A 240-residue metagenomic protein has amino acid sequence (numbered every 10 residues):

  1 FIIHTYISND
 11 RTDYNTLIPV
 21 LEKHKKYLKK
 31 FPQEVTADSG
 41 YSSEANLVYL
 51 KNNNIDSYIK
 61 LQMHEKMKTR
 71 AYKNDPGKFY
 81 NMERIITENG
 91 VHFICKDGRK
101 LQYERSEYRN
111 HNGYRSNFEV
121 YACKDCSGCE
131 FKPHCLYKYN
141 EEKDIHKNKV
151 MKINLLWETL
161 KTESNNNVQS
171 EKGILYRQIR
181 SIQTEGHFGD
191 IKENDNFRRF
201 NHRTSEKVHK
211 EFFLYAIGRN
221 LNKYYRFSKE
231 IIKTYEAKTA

Functional and structural regions predicted by a protein language model:
F1-A240: Anion-binding and metal-coordination hotspots
